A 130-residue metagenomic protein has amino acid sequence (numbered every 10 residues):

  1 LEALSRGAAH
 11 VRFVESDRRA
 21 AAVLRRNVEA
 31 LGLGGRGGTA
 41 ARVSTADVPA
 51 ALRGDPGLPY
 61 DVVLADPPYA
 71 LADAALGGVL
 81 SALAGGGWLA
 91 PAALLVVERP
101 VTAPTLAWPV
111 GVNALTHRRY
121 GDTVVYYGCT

Functional and structural regions predicted by a protein language model:
L1-T130: Class I S-adenosyl-L-methionine-dependent methyltransferase catalytic core
